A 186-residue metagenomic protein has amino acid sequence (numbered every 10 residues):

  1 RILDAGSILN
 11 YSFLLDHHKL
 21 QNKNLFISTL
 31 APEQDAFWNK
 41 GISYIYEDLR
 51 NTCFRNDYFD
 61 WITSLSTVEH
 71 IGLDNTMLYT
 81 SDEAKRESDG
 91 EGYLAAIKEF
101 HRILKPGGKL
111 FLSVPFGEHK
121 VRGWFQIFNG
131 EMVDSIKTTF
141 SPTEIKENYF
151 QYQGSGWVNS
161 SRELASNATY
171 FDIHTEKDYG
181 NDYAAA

Functional and structural regions predicted by a protein language model:
L3-T52: Class I SAM-dependent methyltransferase SAM/SAH-binding core
R50-I62: A short acidic, Gly/Pro-enriched loop at the edge of an enzyme's catalytic core that lines a small-molecule cofactor
T63, G72: A conserved beta-strand element that flanks and buttresses the S-adenosyl-L-methionine
L65-V68, A84, S113: Residues lining the SAM
L73-L78: Conserved catalytic-core motifs of eukaryotic protein kinase domains, centered on the activation segment
T80-K109: A short glycine-rich, Lys/Arg-flanked "PGG" loop and its adjoining helix->strand segment in the class I
E87, E91, L112, G117-T138: Acceptor-substrate binding/catalytic loop of class I
G130-A186: A C-terminal cap/extension of S-adenosyl-L-methionine-dependent methyltransferases that defines the acceptor-substrate
